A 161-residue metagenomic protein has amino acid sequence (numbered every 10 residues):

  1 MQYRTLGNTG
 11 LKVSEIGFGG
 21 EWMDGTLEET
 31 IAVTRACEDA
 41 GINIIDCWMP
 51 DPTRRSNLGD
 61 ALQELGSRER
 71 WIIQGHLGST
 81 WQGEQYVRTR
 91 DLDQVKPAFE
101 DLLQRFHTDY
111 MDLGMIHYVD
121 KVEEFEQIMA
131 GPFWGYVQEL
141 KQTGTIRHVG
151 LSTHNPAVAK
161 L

Functional and structural regions predicted by a protein language model:
M1-G75, Y136, Q142: N-terminal binding-site loop/beta-alpha segment at the start of enzyme catalytic domains that lines or forms
I16-E29, L77-K96, V122-E126: Active-site mouth loops of central-metabolism enzymes
G19, C47, E84, E100-L103: Generic anion/oxyanion-binding catalytic loop in active/binding sites
E21, W48-P50, H76-T80, I116-V119 (+1 more regions): Active-site beta-loop-alpha junctions enriched in small/polar residues
E29-I31, L58, W71, Y86 (+2 more regions): A generic "cationic amphipathic patch" detector
D39, V87-L161: Glycine/proline-rich, positively charged, aromatic-decorated active-site loop/lid region on the catalytic face
